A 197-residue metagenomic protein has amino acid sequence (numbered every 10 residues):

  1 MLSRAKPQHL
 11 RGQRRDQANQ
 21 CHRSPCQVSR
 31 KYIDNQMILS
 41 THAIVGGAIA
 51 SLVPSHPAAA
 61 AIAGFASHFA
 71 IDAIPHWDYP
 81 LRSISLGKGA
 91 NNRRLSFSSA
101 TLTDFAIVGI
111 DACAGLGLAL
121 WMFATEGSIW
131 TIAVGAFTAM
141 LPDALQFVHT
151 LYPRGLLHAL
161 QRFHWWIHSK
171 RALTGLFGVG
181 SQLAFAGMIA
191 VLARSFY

Functional and structural regions predicted by a protein language model:
L2-S3, S29: N-terminal non-cleavable signal-anchor helices
S3-A5, R14, A18, S24: Short linear motifs in low-complexity or flexible loops
P25-Y197: N-terminal membrane-targeting hydrophobic helices
